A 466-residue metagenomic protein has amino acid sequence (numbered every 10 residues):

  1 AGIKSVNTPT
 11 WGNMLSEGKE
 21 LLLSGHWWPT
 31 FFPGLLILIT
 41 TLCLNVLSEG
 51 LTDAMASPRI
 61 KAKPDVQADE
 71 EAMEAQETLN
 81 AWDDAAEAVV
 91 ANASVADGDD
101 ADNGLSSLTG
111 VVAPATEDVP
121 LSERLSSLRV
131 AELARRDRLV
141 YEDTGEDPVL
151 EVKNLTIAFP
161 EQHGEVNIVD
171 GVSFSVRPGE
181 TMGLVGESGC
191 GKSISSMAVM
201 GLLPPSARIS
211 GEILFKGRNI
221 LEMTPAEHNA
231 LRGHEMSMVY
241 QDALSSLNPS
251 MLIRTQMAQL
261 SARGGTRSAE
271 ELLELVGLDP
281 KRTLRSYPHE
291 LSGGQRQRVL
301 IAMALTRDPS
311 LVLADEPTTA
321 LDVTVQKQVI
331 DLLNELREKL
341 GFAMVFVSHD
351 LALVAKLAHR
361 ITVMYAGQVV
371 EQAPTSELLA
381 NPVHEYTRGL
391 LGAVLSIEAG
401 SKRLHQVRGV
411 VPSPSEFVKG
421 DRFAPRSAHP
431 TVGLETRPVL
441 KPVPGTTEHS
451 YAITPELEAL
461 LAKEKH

Functional and structural regions predicted by a protein language model:
A1-W27: Glycine-rich helix-loop "coupling/hinge" segments at transmembrane-helix boundaries in multipass transporters
I60-A158, V439-H466: ABC-family P-loop ATPase nucleotide-binding domain
L139-P148, P374-H466: Charged, flexible cofactor/metal-binding loops and thiol motifs
R208-N219: Conserved ABC transporter NBD signature motif
Y287-L291, Q295: Conserved ABC ATPase signature
T306-S310: A short, proline-enriched helix->beta-strand linker immediately N-terminal to the Walker B motif in ABC-type P-loop
P317, L321-K402: P-loop NTP-binding/switch modules centered on Walker-like glycine-rich loops
